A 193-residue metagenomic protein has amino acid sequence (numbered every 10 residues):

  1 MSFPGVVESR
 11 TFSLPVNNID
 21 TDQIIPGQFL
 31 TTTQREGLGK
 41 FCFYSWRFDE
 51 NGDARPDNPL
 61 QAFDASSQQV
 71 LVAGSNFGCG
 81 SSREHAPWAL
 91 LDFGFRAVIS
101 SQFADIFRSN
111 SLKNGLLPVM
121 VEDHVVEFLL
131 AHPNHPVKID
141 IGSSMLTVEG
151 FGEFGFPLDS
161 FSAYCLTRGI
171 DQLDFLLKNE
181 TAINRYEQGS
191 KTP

Functional and structural regions predicted by a protein language model:
M1-F29, I170-P193: N-terminal, positively charged, Ser/Thr/Ala/Gly-biased leader segments that form transit/presequence-like amphipathic
P4-V7, R35, H132, E149-F151: A generic structural signal for short, non-catalytic loop/turn and secondary-structure boundary residues
G5, D49, C79-R83, T147-E149 (+1 more regions): Short, Lys/Arg-enriched charge-dense amphipathic segments
S13, V72, G155-F156: Short hydrophobic-aromatic micro-motifs
I25, T32-N134, I141: Feature captures the catalytic cores and cofactor-binding loops of soluble hydro-lyases/lyases that act on carboxylate
G115-P193: Acidic, glycine-rich flexible loop/linker segments
